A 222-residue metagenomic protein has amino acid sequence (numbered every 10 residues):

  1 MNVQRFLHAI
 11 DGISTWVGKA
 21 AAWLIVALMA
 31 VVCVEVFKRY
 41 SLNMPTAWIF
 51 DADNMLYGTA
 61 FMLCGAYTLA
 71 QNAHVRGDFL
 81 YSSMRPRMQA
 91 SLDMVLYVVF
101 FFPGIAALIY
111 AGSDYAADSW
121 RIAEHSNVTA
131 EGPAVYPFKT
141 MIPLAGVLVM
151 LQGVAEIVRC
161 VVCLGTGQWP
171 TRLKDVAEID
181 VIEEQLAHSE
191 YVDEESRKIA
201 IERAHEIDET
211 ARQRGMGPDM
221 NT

Functional and structural regions predicted by a protein language model:
M1-T222: Alpha-helical transmembrane segments and membrane-interface helix-loop junctions in multi-pass membrane proteins
